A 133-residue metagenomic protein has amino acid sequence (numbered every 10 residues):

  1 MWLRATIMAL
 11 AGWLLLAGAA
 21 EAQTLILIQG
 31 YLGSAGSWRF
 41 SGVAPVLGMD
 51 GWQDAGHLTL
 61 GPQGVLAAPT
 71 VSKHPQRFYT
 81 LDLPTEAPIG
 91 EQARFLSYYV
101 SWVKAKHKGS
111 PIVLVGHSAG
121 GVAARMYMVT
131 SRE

Functional and structural regions predicted by a protein language model:
M1-L3: N-terminal secretory signal peptides that target proteins for export/translocation
T6-L15: Bacterial N-terminal signal peptides
A17-A19: N-terminal signal peptide c-region/cleavage motif recognized by signal peptidases
E21-V115, A119-E133: N-terminal non-catalytic accessory region
